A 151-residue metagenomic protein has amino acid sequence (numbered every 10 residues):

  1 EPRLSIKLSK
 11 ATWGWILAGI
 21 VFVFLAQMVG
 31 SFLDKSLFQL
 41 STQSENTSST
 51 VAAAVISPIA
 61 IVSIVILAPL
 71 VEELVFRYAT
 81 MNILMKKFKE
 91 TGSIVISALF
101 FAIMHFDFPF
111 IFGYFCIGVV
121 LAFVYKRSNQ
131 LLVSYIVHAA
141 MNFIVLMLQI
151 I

Functional and structural regions predicted by a protein language model:
E1-A68, K86: Juxtamembrane helix-loop-helix connectors linking adjacent transmembrane helices in multi-pass membrane enzymes
W13-I20, P58-V62, T91-I96, I111-F112 (+1 more regions): Hydrophobic alpha-helical transmembrane segments
F22-L37, F100, M104, V124-Y125 (+2 more regions): Alpha-helical membrane-inserting segments
V29, L67, F76, T80 (+1 more regions): Hydrophobic/aromatic residues in alpha-helical transmembrane segments
I66, L99-F100: Hydrophobic residues within the alpha-helical transmembrane core of Major Facilitator Superfamily
L70-V75, A79-T80, D107, A140 (+1 more regions): Active-site His/Glu-centered metal-binding helix of metallohydrolases
L74-I96, F123-V133: Membrane-interface helix/loop boundary segments of multi-pass membrane proteins
A98, P109-I151: Functionally important transmembrane alpha-helices
